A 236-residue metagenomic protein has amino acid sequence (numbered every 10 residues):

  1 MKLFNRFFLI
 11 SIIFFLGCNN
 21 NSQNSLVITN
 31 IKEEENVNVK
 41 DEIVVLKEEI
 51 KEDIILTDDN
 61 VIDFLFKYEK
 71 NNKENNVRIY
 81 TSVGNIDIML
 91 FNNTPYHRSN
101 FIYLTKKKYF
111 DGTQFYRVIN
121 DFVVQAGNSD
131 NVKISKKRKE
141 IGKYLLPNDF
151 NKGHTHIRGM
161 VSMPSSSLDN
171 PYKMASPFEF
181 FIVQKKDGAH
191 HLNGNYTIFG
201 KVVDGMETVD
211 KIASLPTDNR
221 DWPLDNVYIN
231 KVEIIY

Functional and structural regions predicted by a protein language model:
M1-I28: Bacterial Sec-dependent N-terminal signal peptides
C18-Y236: Cyclophilin-like peptidyl-prolyl cis-trans isomerases
